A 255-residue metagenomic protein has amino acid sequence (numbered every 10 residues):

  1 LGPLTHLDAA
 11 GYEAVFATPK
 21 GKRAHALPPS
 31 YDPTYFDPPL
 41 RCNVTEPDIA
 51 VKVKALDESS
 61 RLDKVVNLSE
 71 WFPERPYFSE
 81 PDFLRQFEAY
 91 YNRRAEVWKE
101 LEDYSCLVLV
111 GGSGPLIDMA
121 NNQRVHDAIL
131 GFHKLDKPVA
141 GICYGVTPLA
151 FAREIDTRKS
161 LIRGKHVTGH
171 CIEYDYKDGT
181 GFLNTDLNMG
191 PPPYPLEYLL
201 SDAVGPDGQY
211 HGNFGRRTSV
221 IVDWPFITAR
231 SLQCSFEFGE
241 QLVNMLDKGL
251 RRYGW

Functional and structural regions predicted by a protein language model:
L1-L135, P148-W255: Extended, subdomain-level signal for the structured scaffold at the beginning of enzyme domains
P138: Active-site cofactor/cluster-binding pocket
C143: Aromatic-residue-lined binding/catalytic grooves and analogous aromatic/hydrophobic interfacial grooves in multimeric
